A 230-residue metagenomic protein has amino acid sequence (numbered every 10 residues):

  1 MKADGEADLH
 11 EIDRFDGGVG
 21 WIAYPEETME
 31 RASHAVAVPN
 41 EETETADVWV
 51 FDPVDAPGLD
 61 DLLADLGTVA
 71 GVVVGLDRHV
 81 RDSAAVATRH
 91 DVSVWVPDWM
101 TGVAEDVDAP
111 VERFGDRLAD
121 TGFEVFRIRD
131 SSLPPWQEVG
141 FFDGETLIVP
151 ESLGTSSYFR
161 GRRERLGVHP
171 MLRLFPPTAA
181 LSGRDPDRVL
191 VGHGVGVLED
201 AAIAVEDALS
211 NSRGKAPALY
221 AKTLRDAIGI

Functional and structural regions predicted by a protein language model:
K2-W21, E26-T28, T45-V50, S131-G229: Metallo-beta-lactamase
H10, A32-H34, F114-D116, E138-V139: Residue-level detector of beta-strand structural context in well-folded domains
W21, E26-G71: Pre-active-site segment of Zn-dependent metallo-hydrolases
E30, P57-G58, D77-D82, T101-A104 (+2 more regions): Active-site environment of divalent metal-dependent phosphoester hydrolases
V48, V54-W99: Active-site metal-binding motif and surrounding structural segment of the metallo-beta-lactamase
R89-H90, V107, D185: Short, structured coil segments at secondary-structure junctions
W95-Q137, D143-G144, P170-P176: Metallo-beta-lactamase
